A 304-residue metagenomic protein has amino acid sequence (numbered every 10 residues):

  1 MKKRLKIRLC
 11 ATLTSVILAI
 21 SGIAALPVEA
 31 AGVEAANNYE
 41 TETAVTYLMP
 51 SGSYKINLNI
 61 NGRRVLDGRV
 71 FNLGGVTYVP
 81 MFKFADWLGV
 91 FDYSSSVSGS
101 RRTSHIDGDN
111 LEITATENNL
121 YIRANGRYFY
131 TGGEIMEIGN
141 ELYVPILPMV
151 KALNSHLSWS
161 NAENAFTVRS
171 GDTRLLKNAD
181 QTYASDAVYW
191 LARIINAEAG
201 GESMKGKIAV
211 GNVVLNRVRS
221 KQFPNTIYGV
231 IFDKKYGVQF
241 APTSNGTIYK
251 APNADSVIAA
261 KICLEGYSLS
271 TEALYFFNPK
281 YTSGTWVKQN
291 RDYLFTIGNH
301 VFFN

Functional and structural regions predicted by a protein language model:
R4-C10, S15, I20-A192: Primary recognition of N-terminal secretory signal peptides and signal-anchoring hydrophobic helices
L175-N304: Bacterial extracytoplasmic/cell-wall-associated proteins, especially those involved in peptidoglycan
